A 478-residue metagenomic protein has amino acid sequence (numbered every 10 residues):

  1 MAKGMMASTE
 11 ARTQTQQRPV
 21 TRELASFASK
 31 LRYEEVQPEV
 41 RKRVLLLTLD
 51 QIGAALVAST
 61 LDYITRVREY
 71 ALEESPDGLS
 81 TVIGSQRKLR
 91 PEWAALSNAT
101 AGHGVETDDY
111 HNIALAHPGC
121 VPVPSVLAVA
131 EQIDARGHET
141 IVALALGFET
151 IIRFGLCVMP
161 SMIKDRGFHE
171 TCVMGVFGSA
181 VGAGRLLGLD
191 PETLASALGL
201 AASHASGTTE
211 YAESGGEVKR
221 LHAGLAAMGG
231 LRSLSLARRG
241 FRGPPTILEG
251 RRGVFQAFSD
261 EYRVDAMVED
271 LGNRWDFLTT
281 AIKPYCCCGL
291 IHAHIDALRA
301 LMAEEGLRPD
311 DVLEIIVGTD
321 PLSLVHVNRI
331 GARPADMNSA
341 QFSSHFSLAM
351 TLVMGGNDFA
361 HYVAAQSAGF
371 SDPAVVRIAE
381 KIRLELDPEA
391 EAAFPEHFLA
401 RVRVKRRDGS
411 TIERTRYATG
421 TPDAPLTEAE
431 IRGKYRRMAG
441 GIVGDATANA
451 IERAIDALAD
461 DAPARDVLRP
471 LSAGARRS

Functional and structural regions predicted by a protein language model:
M1-L115, V218-M228, S235-S478: Terminal-appendage/accessory-domain detector
A58, V126-I133, A180-L186, S233-A237 (+2 more regions): Well-ordered alpha-helical scaffold segments within catalytic/enzyme domains
P76-L79, T150-M159, H204-A212, L324: Secretory-pathway/luminal and periplasmic proteins that interact with or process carbohydrate-rich
R87-E106, V142-L156, T193-H204, Q256-A257: Short, charged, amphipathic alpha-helices and their helix-cap/turn boundaries
A101-V158: Hydrophobic alpha-helical hairpins/lids featuring a short glycine-rich hinge
A114-C120, T140-L144, M162-V176, K219-L225 (+2 more regions): Active-site nucleophile and cofactor-binding loops and adjacent substrate-binding regions of central metabolic enzymes
V121-P124, R166-L186, S196-A266: Amphipathic alpha-helical interface segments
Q132-L144, G188-A195, G243-T246: Structural helix-adjacent loops and short alpha-helical linkers that scaffold large soluble proteins
